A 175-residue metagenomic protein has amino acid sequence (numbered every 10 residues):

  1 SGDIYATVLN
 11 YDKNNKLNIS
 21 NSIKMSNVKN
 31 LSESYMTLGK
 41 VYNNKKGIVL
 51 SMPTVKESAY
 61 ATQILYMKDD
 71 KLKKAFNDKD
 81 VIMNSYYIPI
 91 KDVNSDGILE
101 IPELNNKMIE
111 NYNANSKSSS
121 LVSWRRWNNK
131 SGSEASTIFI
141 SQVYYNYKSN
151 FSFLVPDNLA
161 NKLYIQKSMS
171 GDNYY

Functional and structural regions predicted by a protein language model:
S1, K40-P53, V93-N105: Acidic/hydrophobic-patterned starts of short beta strands in beta-sheet-rich repeat architectures
G2-N10, T54-D69, M108-N128: Structural motif
N10-L17, K68-K73, W127-A135: Short loop/turn segments immediately following beta-strands, especially the blade-tip and inter-blade linker loops
N18-S26, K74-K79, E134-Q142: Beta-propeller fold detector
I23-T37, D78-P89: Repeat-based blade/solenoid architectures
L31-Q63, P156-K162: Loop/turn-rich, solvent-exposed surfaces of beta-rich toroidal or solenoidal domains
W124-V155: Surface-exposed beta-loop interaction hotspot
P156-Y175: Secretory pathway targeting signatures of secreted, lumenal, and periplasmic proteins
